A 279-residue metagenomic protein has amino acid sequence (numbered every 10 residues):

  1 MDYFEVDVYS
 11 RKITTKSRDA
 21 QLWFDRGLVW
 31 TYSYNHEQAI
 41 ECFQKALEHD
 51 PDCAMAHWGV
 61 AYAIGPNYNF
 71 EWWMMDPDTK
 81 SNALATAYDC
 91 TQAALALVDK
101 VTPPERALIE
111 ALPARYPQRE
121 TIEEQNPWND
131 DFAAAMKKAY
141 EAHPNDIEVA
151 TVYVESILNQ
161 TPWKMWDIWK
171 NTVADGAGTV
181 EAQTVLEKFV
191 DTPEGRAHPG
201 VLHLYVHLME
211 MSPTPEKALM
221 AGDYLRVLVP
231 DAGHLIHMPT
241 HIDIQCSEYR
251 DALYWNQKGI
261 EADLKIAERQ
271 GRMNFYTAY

Functional and structural regions predicted by a protein language model:
M1-C53, H57-N145, V152-R196, L202-S212 (+4 more regions): Short coil/linker segments at helix-helix boundaries
Q183, K217-L219, L253, Q257: Histidine/acidic residue-rich metal-binding segments in metalloenzymes
